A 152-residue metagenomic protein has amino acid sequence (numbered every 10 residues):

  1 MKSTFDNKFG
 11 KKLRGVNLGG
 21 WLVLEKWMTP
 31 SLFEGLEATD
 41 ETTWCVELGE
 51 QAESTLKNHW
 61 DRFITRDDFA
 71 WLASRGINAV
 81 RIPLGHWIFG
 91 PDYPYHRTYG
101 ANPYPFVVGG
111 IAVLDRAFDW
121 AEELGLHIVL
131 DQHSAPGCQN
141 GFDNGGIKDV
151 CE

Functional and structural regions predicted by a protein language model:
M1-K12: N-terminal amphipathic alpha-helix/helix-capping segment at the start of soluble metabolic enzymes
K11-G15, V23-E152: Active-site mouth of glycoside hydrolases
G19: Structured beta-strand/turn binding interfaces of compact recognition modules in eukaryotic regulators
